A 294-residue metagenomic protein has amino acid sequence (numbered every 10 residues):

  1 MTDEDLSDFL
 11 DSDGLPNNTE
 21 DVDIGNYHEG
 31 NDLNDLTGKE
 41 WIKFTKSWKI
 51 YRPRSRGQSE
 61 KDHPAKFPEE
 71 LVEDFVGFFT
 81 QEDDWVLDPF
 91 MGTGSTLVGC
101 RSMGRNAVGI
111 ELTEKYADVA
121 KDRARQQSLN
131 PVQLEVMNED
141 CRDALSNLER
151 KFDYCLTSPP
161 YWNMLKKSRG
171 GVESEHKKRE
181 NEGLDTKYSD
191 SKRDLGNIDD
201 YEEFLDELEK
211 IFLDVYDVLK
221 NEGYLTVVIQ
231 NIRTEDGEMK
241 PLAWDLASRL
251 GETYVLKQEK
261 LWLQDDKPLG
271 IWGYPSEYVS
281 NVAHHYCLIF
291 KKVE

Functional and structural regions predicted by a protein language model:
M1-E294: Class I S-adenosyl-L-methionine-dependent methyltransferase catalytic core
